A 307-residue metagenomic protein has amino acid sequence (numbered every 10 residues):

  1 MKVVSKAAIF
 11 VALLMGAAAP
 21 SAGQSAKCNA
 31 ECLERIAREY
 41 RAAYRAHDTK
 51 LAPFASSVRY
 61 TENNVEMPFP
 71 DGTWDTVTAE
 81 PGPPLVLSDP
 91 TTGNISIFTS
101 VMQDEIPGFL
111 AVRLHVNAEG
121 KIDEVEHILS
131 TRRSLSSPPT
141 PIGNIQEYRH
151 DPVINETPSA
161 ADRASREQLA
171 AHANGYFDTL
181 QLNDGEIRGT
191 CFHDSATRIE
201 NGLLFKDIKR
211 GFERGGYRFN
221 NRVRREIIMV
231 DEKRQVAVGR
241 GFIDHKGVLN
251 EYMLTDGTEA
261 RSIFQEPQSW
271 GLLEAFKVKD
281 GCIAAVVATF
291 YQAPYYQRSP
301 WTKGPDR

Functional and structural regions predicted by a protein language model:
M1-I9: Bacterial N-terminal signal peptides that target proteins for export
A8-A17: Bacterial N-terminal signal peptides
A22-R307: C-terminal and inter-domain tail/linker signature
